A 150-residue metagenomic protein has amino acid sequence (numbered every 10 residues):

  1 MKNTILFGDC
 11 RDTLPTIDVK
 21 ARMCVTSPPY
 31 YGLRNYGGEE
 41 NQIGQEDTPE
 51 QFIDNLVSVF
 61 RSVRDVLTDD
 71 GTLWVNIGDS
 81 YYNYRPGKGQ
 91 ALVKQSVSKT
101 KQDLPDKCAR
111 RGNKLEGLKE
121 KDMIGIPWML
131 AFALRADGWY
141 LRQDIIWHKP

Functional and structural regions predicted by a protein language model:
M1-P150: Core catalytic lobe of class I
